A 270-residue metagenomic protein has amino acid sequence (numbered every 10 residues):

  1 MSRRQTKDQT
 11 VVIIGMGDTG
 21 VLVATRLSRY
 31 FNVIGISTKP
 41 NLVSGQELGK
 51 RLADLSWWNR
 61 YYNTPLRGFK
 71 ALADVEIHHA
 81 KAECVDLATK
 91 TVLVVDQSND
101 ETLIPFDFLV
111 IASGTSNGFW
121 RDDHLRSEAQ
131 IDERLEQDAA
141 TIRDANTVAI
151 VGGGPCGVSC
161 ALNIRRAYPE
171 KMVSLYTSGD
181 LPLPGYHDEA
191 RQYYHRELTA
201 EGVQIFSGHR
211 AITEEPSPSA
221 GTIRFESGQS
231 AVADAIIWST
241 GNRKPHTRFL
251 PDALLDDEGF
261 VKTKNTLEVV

Functional and structural regions predicted by a protein language model:
M1-T10, L72-A149, I237-S239: FAD-binding core/adjacent interface of flavoenzyme oxidoreductases
S2-E76, L162-D188: Beta1-alpha1 glycine-rich phosphate/pyrophosphate-binding loop at the start of Rossmann-like nucleotide-binding domains
T6-Y30, G118-W120, E133-T177, H246 (+1 more regions): Rossmann-like dinucleotide/flavin-binding elements
V11, T19, T38-W57, L109-G114 (+2 more regions): Conserved N-terminal glycine/acidic-rich loop preference
N32-G35, D74, L125-Q130, S174-L175 (+1 more regions): Preference for well-ordered, secondary-structure-rich cores of eukaryotic proteins
H79-K90, S207-A220: A conserved short coil-to-beta-strand element within the FAD-binding core of flavoproteins
V94-D100, R224-S227, N265: Short acidic, glycine-rich loop/turn motifs
E128-N146, A231-V270: FAD-site-proximal beta/loop scaffold in flavoenzymes
